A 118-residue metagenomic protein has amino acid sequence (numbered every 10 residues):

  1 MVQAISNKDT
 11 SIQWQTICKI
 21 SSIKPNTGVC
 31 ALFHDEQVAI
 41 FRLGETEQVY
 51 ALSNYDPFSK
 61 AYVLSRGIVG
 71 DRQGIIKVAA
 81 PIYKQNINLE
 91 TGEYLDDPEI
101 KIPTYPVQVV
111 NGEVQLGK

Functional and structural regions predicted by a protein language model:
M1-T16, I20: A boundary/linker detector
D9-I12, P25, H34, F58: A short, polar/charged loop/turn motif at coil->beta-strand junctions and beta-hairpin connectors
I12-T16, G28, E113: Intrinsic-disorder/low-complexity, polar/charged segments enriched in Ser/Thr/Lys/Arg/Asp/Glu/Gln
W14-I23, K77, D96-D97: Short linear motifs in intrinsically disordered
I23-V29: Solvent-exposed, conformationally flexible loop/turn segments
V29-K118: Rieske [2Fe-2S] iron-sulfur-binding domain
